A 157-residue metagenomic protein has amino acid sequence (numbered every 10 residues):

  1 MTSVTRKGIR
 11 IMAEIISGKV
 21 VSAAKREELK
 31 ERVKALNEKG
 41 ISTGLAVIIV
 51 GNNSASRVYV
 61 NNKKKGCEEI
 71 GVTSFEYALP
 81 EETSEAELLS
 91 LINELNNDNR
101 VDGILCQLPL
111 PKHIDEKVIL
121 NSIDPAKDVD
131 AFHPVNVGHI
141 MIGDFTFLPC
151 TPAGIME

Functional and structural regions predicted by a protein language model:
M1-I11: Short, Lys/Arg-enriched N-terminal segments with co-localized hydrophobic residues within the first ~10-30 amino acids
M12-I41: Positively charged, low-complexity intrinsically disordered leader regions
S42-G51: Short beta-strand segments enriched in small/hydrophobic residues
L45, C67-E82: Short beta-strand elements in bilobed, periplasmic/extracellular small-molecule ligand-binding domains
V50-K65, T146-E157: Glycine-rich phosphate/diphosphate-binding loop of Rossmann-like nucleotide-binding domains
E69-V72, E94-N97, I123-A126: Non-catalytic terminal and connector segments of soluble metabolic enzymes
E87-N99: Short, well-structured alpha-helical segments in soluble
C106-E157: Anion-binding alpha/beta catalytic cores of soluble intermediary-metabolism enzymes, centered on
